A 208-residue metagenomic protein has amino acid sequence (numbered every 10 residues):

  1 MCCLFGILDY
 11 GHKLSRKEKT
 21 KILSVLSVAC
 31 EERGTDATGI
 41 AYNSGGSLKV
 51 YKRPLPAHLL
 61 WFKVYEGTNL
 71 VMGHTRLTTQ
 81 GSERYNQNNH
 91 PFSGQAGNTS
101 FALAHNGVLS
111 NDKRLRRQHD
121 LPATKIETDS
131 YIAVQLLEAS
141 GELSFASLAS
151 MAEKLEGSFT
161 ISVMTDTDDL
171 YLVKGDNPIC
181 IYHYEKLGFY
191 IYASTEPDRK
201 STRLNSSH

Functional and structural regions predicted by a protein language model:
M1-R203: Conserved short alpha-helical segments that host acidic/polar catalytic motifs at enzyme active sites
L204-H208: Positively charged, low-complexity/disordered segments
